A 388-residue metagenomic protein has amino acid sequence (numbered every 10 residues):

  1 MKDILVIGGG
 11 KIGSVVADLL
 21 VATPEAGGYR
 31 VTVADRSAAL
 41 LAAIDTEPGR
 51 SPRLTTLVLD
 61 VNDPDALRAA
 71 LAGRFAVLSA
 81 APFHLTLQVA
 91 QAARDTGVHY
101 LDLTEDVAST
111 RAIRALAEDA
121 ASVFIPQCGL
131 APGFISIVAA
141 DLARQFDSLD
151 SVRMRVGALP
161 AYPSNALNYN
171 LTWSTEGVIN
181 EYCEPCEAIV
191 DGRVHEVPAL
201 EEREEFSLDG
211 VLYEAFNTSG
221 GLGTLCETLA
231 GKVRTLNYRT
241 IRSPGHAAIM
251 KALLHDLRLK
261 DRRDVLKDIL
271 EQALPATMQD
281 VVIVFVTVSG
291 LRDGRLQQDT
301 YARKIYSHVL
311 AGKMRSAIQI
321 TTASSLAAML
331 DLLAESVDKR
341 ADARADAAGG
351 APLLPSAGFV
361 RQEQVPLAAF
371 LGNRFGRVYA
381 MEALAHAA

Functional and structural regions predicted by a protein language model:
I12: Hydrophobic/small residue at the entry helix of a nucleotide-binding pocket
R36-L40: Helix N-cap at the beta1-alpha1 junction of Rossmann-like dinucleotide-binding domains, i.e., the first residues
G49-D63: Rossmann-fold cofactor-recognition segment
D60, F75-A90, G97, L103-A108: N-terminal glycine-rich "phosphate-gripper" loop used for MgATP/nucleotide binding and carboxylate activation
D60-G73: Conserved Rossmann-fold cofactor-binding substructure of NAD(P)-dependent oxidoreductases
L103-P126: Rossmann-fold NAD(P)-binding glycine/threonine-rich loop
Q145-A388: C-terminal catalytic/substrate-binding lobe primarily of soluble NAD(P)-dependent oxidoreductases
